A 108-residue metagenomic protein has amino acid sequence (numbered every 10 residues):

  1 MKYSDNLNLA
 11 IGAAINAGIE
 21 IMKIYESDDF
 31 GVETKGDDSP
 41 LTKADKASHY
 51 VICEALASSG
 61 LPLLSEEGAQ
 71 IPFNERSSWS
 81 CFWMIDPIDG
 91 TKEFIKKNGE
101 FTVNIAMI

Functional and structural regions predicted by a protein language model:
M1-I88: N-terminal subdomain of lithium-sensitive/metallo-dependent phosphomonoesterases centered on the IMPase/IPPase/PAP
R76-I108: DPxDG-like acidic metal-binding loop motif
